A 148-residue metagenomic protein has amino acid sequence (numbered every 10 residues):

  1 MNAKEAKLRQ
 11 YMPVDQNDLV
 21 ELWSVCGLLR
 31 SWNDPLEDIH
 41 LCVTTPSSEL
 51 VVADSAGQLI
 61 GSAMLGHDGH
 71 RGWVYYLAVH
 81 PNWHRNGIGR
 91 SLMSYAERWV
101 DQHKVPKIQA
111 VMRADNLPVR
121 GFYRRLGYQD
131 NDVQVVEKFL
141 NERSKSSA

Functional and structural regions predicted by a protein language model:
N2-A3, L140-A148: Generic C-terminal helix-cap and adjacent flexible tail
A6, Q10-Y76, H80, Y95 (+2 more regions): Acetyl-CoA-dependent GNAT
W73-Y76, V111, F122: Residue-level recognition of specific faces of alpha-helices
L77-H84, M112-R113: A short, internal acetyl-CoA/4′-phosphopantetheine-binding micro-motif in the GNAT/acyltransferase core
R85-R98, R125: Conserved acetyl-CoA-binding loop-helix of GNAT-fold acetyltransferases
V100-M112: Conserved GNAT acetyl-CoA-binding A-motif
A110-V119, E137-N141: Conserved beta-strand-loop-alpha-helix junction that forms the acyl-donor binding cleft
P118-D130: Short acidic, glycine/proline-enriched helix-loop-strand junctions
